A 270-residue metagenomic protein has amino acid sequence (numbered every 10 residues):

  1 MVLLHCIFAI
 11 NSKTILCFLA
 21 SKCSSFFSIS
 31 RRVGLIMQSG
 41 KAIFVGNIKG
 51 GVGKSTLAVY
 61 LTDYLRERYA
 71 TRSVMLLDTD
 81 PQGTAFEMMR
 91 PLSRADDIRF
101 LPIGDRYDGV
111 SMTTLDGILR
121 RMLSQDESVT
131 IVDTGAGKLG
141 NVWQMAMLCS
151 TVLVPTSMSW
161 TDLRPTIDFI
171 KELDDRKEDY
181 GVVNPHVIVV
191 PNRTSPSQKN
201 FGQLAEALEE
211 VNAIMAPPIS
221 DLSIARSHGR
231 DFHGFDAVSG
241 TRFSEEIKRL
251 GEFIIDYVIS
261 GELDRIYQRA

Functional and structural regions predicted by a protein language model:
M1-G46: Extreme N-terminal, non-catalytic leader segments that precede Walker-type/kinase nucleotide-binding cores
G34-I36, A42-V52, V59-V132, A136 (+2 more regions): P-loop/Walker-type NTP enzyme "switch/lid" segment
S55-V59, T166-I167: Motif I (Walker A/P-loop) of helicase-class P-loop NTPases
M75-L76, V132, V154, V189-P191: Structural beta-sheet core signal
N141-W160: Inter-motif core of Ras-like GTPase G domains
T166-G181: Conserved C-terminal guanine-recognition region of P-loop GTPase G domains, centered on the G4
R193-D236: Beta-strand-loop-alpha "switch" segments that mediate conformational coupling across diverse proteins
F232-A270: NTP-binding/hydrolysis catalytic cores, primarily Walker-type P-loop NTPases
